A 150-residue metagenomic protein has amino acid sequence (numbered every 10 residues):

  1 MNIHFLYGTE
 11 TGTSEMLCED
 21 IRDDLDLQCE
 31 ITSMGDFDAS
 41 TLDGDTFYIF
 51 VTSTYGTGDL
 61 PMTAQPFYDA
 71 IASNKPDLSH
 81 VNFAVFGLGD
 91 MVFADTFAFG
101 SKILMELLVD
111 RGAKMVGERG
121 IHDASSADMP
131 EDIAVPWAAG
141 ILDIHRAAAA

Functional and structural regions predicted by a protein language model:
H4, G12-M16, D24, Q28 (+1 more regions): FMN-binding flavodoxin-like domain, especially the glycine-rich phosphate-binding loop
D26-S40: A short, well-structured beta->alpha microelement
